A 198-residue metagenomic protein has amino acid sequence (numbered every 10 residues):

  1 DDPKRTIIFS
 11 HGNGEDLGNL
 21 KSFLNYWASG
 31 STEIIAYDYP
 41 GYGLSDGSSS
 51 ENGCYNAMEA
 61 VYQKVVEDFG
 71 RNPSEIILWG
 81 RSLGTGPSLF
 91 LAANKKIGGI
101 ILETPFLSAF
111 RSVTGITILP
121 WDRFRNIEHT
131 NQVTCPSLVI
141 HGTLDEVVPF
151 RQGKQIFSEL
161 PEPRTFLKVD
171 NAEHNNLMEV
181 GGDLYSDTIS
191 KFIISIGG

Functional and structural regions predicted by a protein language model:
D1-K64: Membrane-embedded segments
F23, N126, C135, P149-S158: Short alpha-helix in the alpha/beta-hydrolase fold that links the catalytic acid
G70-S82: Alpha/beta-hydrolase fold nucleophile elbow
I97, I101-R111: Active-site nucleophile loop of the alpha/beta-hydrolase fold
Q132-T134, V139-D145: Short beta-strand/loop motif that positions the catalytic acidic residue of the alpha/beta-hydrolase fold
T143-V148, H174-N176: Acidic catalytic loop of the alpha/beta-hydrolase fold
A172-D183: Catalytic histidine-centered segment of alpha/beta-hydrolase-like enzymes
G181-G198: Catalytic active-site module of serine/aspartate enzymes centered on a nucleophile-bearing elbow/loop
